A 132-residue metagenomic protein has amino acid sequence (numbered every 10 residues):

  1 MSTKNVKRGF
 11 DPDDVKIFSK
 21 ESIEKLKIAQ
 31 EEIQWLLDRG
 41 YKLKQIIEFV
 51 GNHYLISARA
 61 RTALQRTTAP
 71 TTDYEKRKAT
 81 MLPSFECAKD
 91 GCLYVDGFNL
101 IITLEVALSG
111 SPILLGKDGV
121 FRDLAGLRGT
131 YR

Functional and structural regions predicted by a protein language model:
M1-L93, L100-R132: Charge-biased, low-complexity intrinsically disordered regions
